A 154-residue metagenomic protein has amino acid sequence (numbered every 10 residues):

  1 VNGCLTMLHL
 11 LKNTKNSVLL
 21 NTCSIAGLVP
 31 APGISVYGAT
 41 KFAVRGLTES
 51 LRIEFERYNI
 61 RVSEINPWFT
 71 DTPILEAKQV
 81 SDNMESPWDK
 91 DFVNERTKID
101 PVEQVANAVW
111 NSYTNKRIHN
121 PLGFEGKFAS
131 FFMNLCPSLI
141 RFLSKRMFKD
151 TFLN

Functional and structural regions predicted by a protein language model:
C4, T40: Active-site helix of classical SDR
H9, I53-E56: Alpha-helical segment proximal to the catalytic Tyr-Lys
S24: Residue(s) in the substrate-gating loop at a strand-loop-helix junction that position the organic substrate next
G27-V29: Conserved catalytic-site region of short-chain dehydrogenase/reductase
A31-S35: Active-site loop immediately N-terminal to the catalytic Tyr-X3-Lys motif of short-chain dehydrogenase/reductase
Y37, R45: Catalytic tyrosine of NAD(P)H-dependent dehydrogenase/reductases that use a Tyr as the general acid/base
R57-F124: SDR active-site lid
K116-T151: A transmembrane-helix-recognition feature enriched in membrane-embedded lipid enzymes and envelope glyco-/phospholipid
